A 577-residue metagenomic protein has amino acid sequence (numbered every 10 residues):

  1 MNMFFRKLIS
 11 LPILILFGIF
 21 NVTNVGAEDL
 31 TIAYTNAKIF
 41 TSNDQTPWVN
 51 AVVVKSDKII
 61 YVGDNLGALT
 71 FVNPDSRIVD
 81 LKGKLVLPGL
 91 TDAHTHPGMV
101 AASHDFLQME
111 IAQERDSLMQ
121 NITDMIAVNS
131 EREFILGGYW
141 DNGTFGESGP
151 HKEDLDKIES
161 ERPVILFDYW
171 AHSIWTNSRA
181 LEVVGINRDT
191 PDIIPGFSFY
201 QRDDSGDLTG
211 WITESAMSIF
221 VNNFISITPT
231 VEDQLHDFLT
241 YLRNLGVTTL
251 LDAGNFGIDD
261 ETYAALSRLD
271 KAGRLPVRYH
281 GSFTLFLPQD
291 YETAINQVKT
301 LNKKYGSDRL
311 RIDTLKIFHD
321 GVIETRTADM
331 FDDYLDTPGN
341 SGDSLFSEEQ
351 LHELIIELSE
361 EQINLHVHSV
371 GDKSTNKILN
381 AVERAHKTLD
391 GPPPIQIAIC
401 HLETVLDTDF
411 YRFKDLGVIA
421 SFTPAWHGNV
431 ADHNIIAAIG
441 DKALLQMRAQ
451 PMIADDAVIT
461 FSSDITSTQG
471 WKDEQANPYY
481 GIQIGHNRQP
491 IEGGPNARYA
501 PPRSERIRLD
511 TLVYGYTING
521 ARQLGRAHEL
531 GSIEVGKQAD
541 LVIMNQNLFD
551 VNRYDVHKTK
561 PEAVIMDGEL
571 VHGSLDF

Functional and structural regions predicted by a protein language model:
N2-L14, N24-F71, D116-V128, L235-N244 (+3 more regions): Active-site microenvironment of metallo-dependent hydrolases
F17-N21: Hydrophobic core
E28-T35, F40, D44-N296, D313 (+6 more regions): Divalent metal-binding segments
S76, L310, I397, V418 (+1 more regions): Short, conserved active-site loop motifs that form the nucleotide-linked donor/cofactor pocket
R274-L315, Q396-L402, D432-T460: Phosphate/diphosphate-binding loops
Y305-G306, G391, K414-G417: Structural alpha-helical segments in enzyme catalytic/regulatory domains
S307-T327, V418-G428, N487: Non-cysteine beta-strand/loop elements that form the S-adenosyl-L-methionine
I356-N364, K373-I397, H401-L402, D407-Y411 (+2 more regions): His/Asp/Glu-enriched, well-ordered alpha-helical/loop segment that forms or immediately abuts the divalent-metal
